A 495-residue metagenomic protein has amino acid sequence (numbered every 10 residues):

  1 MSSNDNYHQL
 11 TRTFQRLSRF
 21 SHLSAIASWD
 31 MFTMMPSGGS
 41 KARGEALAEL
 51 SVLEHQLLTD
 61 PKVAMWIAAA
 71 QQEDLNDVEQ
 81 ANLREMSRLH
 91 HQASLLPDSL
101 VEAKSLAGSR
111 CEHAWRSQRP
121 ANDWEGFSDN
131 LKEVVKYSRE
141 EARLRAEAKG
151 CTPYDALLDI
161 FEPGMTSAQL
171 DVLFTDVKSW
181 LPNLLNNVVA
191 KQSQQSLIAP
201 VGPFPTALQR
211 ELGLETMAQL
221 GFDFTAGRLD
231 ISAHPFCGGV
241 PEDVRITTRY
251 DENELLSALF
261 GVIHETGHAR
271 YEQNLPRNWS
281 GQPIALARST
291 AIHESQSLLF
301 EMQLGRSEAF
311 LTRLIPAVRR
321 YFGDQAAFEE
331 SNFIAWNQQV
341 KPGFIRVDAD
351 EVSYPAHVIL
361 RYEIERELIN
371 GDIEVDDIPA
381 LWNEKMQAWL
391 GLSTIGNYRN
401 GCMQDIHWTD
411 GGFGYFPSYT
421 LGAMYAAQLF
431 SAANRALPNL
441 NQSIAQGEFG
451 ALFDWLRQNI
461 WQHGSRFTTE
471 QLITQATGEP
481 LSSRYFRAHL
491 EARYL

Functional and structural regions predicted by a protein language model:
S2-P163, E491-L495: A well-structured
S2-S3, A25-S28, G38, A42 (+4 more regions): C-terminal, non-catalytic "cap/extension" segments appended to globular domains
L10, A146, H264, S297 (+3 more regions): Divalent metal-coordination and catalytic microenvironments
L10, S257-R277, E294-L298: Active-site recognition of the HExxH zinc-binding catalytic motif
A42, A103, N130-E133, L173 (+11 more regions): Secondary-structure capping and boundary motifs in well-ordered enzyme cores
K104-L255: Contiguous, non-catalytic segments that form substrate-binding/exosite surfaces or channel walls
F174, K178-L181, T206-R210, T216-D230 (+1 more regions): All-alpha helical catalytic cores of prenyl diphosphate-utilizing isoprenoid enzymes
L286-A327: Post-HExxH zinc-binding segment in Zn-dependent metallohydrolases
